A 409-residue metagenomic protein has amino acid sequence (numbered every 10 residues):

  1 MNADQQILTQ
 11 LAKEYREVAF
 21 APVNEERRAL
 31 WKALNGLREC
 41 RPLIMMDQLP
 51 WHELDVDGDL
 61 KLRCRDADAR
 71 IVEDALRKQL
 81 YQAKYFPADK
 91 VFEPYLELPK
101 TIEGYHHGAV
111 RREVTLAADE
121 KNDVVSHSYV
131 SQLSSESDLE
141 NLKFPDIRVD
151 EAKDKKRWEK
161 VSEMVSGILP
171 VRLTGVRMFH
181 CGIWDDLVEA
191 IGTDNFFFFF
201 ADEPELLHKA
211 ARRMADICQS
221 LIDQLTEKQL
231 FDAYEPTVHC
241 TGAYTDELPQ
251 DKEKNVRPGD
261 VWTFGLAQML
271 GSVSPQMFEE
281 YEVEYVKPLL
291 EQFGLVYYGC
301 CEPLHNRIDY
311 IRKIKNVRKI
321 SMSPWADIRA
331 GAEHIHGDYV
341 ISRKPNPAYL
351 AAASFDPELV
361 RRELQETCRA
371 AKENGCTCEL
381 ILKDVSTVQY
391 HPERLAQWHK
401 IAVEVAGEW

Functional and structural regions predicted by a protein language model:
M1-L49, V56-K61, R65, D89-V91 (+2 more regions): Active-site loop segments of alpha/beta catalytic cores
N2-A21, I102-L133: Extracytoplasmic/secretory soluble proteins
L62-R112: Membrane helical hairpin/interfacial module
D119-E159: A gly/proline- and charged-residue-enriched helix-loop-helix capping module
